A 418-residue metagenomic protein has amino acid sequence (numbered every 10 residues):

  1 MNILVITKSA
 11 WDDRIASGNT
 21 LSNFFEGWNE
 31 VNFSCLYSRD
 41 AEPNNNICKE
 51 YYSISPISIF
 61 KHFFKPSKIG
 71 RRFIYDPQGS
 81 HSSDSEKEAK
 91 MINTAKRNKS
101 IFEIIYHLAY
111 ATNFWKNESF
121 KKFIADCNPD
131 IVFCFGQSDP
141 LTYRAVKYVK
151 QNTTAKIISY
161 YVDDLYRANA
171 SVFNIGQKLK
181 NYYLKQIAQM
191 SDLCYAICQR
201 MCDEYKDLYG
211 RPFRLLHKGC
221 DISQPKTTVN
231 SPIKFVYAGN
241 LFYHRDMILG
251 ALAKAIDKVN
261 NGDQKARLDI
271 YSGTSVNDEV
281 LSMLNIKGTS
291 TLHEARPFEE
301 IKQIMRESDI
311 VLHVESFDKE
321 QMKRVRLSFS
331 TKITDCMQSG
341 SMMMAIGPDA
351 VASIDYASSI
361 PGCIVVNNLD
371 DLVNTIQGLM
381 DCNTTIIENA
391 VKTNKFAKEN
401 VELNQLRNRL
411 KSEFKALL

Functional and structural regions predicted by a protein language model:
M1-D76, F213, D221, D257-V259: N-terminal subdomain of nucleotide-sugar transferases
K122, R144, Y148, N152 (+2 more regions): Membrane-proximal helix-turn-helix segments that form the acceptor-binding/catalytic region of lipid-linked
R167, V172, D207, R214-I233: Acidic anion/phosphate-binding donor-loop and adjacent secondary structure in glycosyltransferase catalytic cores
I197-R200, K218-G219: Carbohydrate-associated surface elements
T228-L249, A253: Conserved donor-binding/catalytic core segment of Leloir-type glycosyltransferases
H244-M247, I301, V311-T334, M343-D355: Nucleotide-sugar-dependent
S272, D278-E307: Nucleotide-activated donor-binding/catalytic signature segment of Leloir-type glycosyltransferases, i.e., the conserved
N367-N374, T384-K415: A charged, aromatic-enriched C-terminal amphipathic alpha-helix characteristic of glycosyltransferases across folds
